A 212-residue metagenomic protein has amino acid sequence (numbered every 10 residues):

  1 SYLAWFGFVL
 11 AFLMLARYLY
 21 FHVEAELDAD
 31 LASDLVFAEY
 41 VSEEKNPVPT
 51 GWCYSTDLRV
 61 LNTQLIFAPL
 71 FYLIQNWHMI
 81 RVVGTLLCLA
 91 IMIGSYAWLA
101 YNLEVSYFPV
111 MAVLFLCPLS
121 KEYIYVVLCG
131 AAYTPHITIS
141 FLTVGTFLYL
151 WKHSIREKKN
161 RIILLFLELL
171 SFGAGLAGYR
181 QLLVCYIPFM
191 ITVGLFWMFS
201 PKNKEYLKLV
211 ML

Functional and structural regions predicted by a protein language model:
Y2-L27, L212: Transmembrane signal-anchor helices characteristic of membrane glycosylation enzymes that use polyprenol
G7-F8, V83-Y107, L142, T146: Transmembrane-helix motifs of polytopic, lipid-linked glycan transferases
Y20-A29, S42-A68, H78: Membrane-proximal lumenal/periplasmic loop motifs of glycosylation machinery
S33, A132-S154, L164-L167, F189-F196: Specific aromatic-rich, kink-prone transmembrane helix
N46, L65-L87, L103-E104: Juxtamembrane segments of multi-pass membrane glycosylation machinery that transfer sugars from lipid-linked donors
T56, V60, V105-W151, A177-G178: Membrane-interface micro-motifs in multi-pass membrane enzymes
Y149-F172, L207-M211: Short hydrophobic alpha-helices at membrane interfaces in multi-pass membrane enzymes
I162-Y179, C185-M190: Membrane-interface alpha helices of multi-pass inner-membrane proteins
